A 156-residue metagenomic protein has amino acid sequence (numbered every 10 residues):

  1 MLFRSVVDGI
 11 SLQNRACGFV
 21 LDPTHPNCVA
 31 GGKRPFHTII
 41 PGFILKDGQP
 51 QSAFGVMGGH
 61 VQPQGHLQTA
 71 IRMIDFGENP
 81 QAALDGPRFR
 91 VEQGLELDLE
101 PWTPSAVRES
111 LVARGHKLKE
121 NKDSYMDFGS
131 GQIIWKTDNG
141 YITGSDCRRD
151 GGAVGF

Functional and structural regions predicted by a protein language model:
M1-K122: Proteins synthesized as precursors that undergo proteolytic processing into mature forms
P104-F156: Cofactor-centric catalytic regions
